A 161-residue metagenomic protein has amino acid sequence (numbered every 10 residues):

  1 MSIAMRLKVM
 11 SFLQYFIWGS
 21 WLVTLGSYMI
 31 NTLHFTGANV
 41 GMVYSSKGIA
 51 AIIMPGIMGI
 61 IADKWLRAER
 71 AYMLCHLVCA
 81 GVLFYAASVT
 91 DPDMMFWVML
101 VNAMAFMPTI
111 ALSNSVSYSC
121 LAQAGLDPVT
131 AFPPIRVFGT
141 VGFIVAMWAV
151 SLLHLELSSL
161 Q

Functional and structural regions predicted by a protein language model:
M1-A50: Helix-loop boundary and gating motifs at the non-cytosolic
F12, V82, P92-L112, V116: Hydrophobic core of transmembrane alpha-helices in multi-pass small-molecule transporters, especially MFS/SLC-type
H34, L66, S88-D93: Helix-breaking motifs and short loop linkers at transmembrane-helix boundaries and internal kinks in secondary membrane
H34-S46, T130-F138, L160-Q161: Loop-to-transmembrane helix entry
G48-G56, I144: Residue-level signature of mid-helix packing/kink "hotspots" within the transmembrane helices of 12-pass Major
I53-R67, V150-L155: Helix-to-loop junctions at the C-terminal end of transmembrane segments in multipass secondary transporters
R70-F84: Structural signature of the two symmetry-related core transmembrane helices
P92, I135, G139-Q161: Helix-loop-helix hairpin linking two adjacent transmembrane segments in secondary transporters
